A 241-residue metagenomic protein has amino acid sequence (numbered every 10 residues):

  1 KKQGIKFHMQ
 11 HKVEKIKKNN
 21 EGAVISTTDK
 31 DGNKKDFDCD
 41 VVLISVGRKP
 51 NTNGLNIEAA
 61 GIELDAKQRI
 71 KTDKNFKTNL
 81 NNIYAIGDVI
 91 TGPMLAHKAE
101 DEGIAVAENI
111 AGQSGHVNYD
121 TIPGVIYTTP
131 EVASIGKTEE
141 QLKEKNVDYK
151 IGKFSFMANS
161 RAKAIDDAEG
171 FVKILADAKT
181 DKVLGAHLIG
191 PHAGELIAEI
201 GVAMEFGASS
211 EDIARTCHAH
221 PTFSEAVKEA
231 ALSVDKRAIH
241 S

Functional and structural regions predicted by a protein language model:
K1-N33, G92-E100, E108-Q141: Rossmann-like dinucleotide-binding cores of NAD(P)H-dependent redox enzymes
F7, V13, I70, Y149-I151: Generic structural signal for residues in well-ordered beta-strands
K15, G61, N75, K173-L175: Short, surface-exposed charged micro-motifs
N19-N20, A66, A178-T180: Short acidic-glycine loop/turn motifs at beta-strand connectors
T28, L64, T72, A99 (+2 more regions): Hydrophobic alpha-helical segments, especially N-terminal targeting/anchoring helices
D36-I110, H116: FAD-site-proximal beta/loop scaffold in flavoenzymes
E63-A66, Q113-T121, V147-G152: A short alpha-helix-loop-beta-strand transition element characteristic of N-terminal alpha/beta dinucleotide-binding
T128-T138, K143-S241: Flexible, glycine-rich terminal cap/loop adjacent to redox cofactors in electron-transfer oxidoreductases
